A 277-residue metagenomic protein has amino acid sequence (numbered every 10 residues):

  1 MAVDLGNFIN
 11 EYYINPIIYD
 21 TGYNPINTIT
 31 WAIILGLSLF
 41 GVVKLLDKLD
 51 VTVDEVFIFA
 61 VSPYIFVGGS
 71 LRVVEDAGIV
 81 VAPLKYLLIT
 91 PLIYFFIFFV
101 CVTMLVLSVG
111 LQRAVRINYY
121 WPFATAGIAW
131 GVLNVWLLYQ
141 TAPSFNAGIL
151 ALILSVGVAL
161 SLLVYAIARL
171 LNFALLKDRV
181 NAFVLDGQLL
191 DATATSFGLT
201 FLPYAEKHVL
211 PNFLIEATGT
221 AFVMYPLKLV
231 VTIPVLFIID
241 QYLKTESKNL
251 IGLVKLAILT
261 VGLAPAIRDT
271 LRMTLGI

Functional and structural regions predicted by a protein language model:
M1-I277: Charge-biased, low-complexity intrinsically disordered regions
